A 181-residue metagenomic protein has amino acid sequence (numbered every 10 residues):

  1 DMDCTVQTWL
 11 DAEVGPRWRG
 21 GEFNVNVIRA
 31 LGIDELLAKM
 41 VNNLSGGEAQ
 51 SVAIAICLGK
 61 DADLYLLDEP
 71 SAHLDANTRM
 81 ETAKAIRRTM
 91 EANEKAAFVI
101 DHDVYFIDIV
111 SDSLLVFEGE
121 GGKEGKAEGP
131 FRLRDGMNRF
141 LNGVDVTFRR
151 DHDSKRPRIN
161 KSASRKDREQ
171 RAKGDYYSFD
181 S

Functional and structural regions predicted by a protein language model:
D1-G46, K60: ABC-family P-loop ATPase nucleotide-binding domains
N42, A72-H73: Short active-site loops of ABC-family nucleotide-binding domains
V52-I54, T82: Hydrophobic anchor residue at the start of the ABC signature
L67-S71, N77: Walker B catalytic motif
R79-N93: Helical segment within the ABC ATPase nucleotide-binding domain
I100-H102: H-loop/switch region of ABC-family ATPase nucleotide-binding domains
I109-V116: Conserved catalytic segment of ABC-fold P-loop ATPases
V116-D153: Conserved beta-strand-loop-alpha-helix hinge in the C-terminal portion of ABC ATPase nucleotide-binding domains
